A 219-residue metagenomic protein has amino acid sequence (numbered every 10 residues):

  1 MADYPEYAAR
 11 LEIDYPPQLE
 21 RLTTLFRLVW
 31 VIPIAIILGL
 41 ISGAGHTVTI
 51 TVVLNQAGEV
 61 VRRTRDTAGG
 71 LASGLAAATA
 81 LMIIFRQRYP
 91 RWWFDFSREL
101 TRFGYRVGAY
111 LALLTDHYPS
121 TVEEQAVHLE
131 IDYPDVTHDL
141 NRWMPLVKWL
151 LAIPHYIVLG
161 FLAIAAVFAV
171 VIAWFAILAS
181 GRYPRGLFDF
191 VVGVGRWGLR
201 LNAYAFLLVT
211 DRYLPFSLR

Functional and structural regions predicted by a protein language model:
M1-R219: Membrane-proximal intrinsically disordered regions of secretory-pathway and membrane-system proteins
